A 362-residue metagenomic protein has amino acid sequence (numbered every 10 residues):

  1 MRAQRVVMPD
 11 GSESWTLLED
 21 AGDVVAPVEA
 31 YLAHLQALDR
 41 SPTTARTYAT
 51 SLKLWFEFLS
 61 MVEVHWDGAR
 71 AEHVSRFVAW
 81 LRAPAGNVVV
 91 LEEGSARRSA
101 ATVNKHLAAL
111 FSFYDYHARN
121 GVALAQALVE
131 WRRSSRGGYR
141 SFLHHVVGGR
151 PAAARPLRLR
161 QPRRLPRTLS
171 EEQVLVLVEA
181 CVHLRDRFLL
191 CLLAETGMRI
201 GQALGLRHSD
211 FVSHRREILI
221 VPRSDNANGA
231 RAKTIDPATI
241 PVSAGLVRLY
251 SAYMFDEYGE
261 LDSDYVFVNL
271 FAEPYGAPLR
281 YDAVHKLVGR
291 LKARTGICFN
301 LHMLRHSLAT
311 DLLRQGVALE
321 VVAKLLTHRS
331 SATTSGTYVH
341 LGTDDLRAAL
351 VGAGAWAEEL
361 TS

Functional and structural regions predicted by a protein language model:
R2-A3, A353-S362: C-terminal secondary-structure termini that scaffold catalytic or DNA-interacting sites
V28-T43, K53-H144, V176: N-terminal core-binding DNA-recognition domain of tyrosine recombinases/integrases
R119-L124, L193-R216, E320-V321: Short, charged phosphate-coordinating catalytic segments
Q161-I200, L204, L261: Basic, Lys/Arg- and aromatic-enriched nucleic-acid-binding interface segment
G201, G205-R248: Conserved tyrosine-mediated DNA breakage-rejoining catalytic core shared by Y-recombinases
F211-S213, G289, G296-C298, V317-T337: Short, polar N-cap/turn motifs at the start of nucleic acid-interacting alpha helices
S243-G296: Active-site/catalytic core of tyrosine-dependent DNA strand-transfer enzymes
I297-G316: Short basic/aromatic active-site micro-motif
